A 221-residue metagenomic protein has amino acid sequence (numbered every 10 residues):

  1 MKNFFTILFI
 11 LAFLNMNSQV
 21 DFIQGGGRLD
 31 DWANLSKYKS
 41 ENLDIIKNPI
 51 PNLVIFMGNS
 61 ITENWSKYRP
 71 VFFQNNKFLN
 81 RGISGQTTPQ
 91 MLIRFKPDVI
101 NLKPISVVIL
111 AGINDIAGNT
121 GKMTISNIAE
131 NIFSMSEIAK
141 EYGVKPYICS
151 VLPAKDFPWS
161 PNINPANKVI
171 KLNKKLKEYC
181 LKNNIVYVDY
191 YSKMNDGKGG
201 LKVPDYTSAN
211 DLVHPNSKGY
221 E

Functional and structural regions predicted by a protein language model:
M1-V20: Bacterial Sec-dependent N-terminal signal peptides
Q19-S106: Serine-esterase "nucleophile elbow" of acetyl-processing enzymes
L53-G58, F78-G82, S106-A111, P146-S150 (+2 more regions): Structural recognition of the beta-strand scaffold that forms the well-ordered cores of secreted hydrolase catalytic
S60-N64, S84-T88, I113-G118, L152-D156 (+2 more regions): Solvent-exposed loop/turn segments at secondary-structure junctions within structured extracellular/periplasmic domains
G85-I93, K122-I132: Glycine-rich anion/phosphate-binding loops
L110-I116, S136-I170: Active-site segments of SGNH/GDSL-like serine hydrolases that catalyze O-acetyl group transfer/hydrolysis on lipids
I125-C149, K177-I185: Charged, glycine-enriched surface loops/patches that mediate electrostatic binding to polyanionic ligands
L152-E221: Catalytic His-Asp segment of secreted/periplasmic serine-dependent ester chemistry enzymes
